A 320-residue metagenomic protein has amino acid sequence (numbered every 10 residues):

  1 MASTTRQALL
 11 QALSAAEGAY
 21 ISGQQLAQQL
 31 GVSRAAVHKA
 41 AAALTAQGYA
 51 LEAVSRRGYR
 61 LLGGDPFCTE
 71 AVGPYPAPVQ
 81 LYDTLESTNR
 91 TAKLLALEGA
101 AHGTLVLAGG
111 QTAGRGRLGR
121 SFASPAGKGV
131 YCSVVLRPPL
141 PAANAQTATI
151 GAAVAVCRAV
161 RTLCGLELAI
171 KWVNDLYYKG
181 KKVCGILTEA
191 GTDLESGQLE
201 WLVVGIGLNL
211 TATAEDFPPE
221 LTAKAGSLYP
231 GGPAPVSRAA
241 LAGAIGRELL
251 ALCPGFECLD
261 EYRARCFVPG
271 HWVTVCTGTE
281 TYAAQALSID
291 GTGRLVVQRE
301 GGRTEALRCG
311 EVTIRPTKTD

Functional and structural regions predicted by a protein language model:
A2-R161, K182-C184: N-terminal lobe of the biotin/lipoate ligase/transferase fold
A2-S33, L140-L168, Y178-D320: Long, positively charged amphipathic alpha-helical accessory segments at protein N-termini or as interdomain linkers
